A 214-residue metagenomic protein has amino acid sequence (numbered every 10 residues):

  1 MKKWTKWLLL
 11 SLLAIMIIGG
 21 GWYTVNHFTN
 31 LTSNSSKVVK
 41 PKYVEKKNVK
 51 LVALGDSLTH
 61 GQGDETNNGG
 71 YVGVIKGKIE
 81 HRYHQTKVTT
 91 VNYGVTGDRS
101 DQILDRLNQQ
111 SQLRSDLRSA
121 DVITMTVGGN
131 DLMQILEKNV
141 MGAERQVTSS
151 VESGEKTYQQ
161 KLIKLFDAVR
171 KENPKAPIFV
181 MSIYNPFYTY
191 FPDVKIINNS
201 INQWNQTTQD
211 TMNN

Functional and structural regions predicted by a protein language model:
L8-Y23: Hydrophobic membrane-insertion alpha-helices, especially the h-region of bacterial N-terminal signal peptides
T29-G94: Serine-esterase "nucleophile elbow" of acetyl-processing enzymes
K37-E45, I103-D121, K164-E172: Short amphipathic alpha-helices and their capping/turn segments at secondary-structure boundaries
L51-L54, T90-G94, D121-T126, P177-S182: Structural recognition of the beta-strand scaffold that forms the well-ordered cores of secreted hydrolase catalytic
K76, E80-T96, S100-D116, A120-D121: Membrane-embedded segments
V95-S100, L132, M141-T157, Y190-I197: Surface-exposed cleft-lining segments at the edges of enzyme active sites
R106-S153: Oxyanion-hole/transition-state-stabilizing segment in secreted/luminal serine hydrolases and related acyltransferases
P186-N214: Substrate-gating cap/lid alpha-helix
